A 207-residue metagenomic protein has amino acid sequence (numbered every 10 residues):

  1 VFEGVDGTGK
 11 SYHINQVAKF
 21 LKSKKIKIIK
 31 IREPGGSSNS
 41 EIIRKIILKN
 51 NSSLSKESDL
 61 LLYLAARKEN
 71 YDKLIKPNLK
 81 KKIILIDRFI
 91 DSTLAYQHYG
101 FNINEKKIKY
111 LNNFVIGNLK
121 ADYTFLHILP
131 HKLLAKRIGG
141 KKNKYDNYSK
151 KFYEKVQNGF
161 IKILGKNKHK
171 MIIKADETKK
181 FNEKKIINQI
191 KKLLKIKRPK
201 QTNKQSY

Functional and structural regions predicted by a protein language model:
F2: Hydrophobic anchor at the beta1->P-loop junction of P-loop NTPases
G7: Walker A (P-loop) phosphate-binding loop of P-loop NTPases
K10: Conserved lysine of the Walker
H13: Hydrophobic positions on the alpha1 helix immediately C-terminal to the Walker A/P-loop
A18, K132-Y207: NTP-dependent small-molecule kinase module
I26, N118-Y123, K166-H169: Short glycine-/polar-rich loops that comprise or flank the Walker A/P-loop and associated switch/sensor motifs
I26-I116: ATP-dependent small-molecule kinase phosphotransfer cores that center on conserved nucleotide phosphate-binding segments
R88, T93-N158: A glycine- and Lys/Arg-enriched "phosphate-lid" helix/loop adjacent to the NTP-binding pocket of small-molecule kinases
